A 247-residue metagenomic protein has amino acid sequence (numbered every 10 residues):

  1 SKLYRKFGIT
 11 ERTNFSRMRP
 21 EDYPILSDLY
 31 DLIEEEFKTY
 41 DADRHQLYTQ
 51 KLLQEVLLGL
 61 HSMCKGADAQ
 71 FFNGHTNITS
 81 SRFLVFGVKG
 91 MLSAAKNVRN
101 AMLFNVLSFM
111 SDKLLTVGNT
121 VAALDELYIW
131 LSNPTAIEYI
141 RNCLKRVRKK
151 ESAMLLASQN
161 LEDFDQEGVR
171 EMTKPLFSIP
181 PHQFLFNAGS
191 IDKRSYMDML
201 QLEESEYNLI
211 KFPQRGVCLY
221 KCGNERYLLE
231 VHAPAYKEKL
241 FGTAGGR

Functional and structural regions predicted by a protein language model:
S1-S152, L156, L209, P213 (+1 more regions): P-loop NTPase motor domains
A94-K96, R194, L228-V231, K239-F241: Short helix/loop capping segments that flank catalytic or ligand/cofactor-binding pockets
T135, Y139-P234: Conserved ATP-driven motor cores of ASCE-family P-loop NTPases powering translocation/secretion/packaging/pilus
T243-R247: Acidic, low-complexity intrinsically disordered tails
